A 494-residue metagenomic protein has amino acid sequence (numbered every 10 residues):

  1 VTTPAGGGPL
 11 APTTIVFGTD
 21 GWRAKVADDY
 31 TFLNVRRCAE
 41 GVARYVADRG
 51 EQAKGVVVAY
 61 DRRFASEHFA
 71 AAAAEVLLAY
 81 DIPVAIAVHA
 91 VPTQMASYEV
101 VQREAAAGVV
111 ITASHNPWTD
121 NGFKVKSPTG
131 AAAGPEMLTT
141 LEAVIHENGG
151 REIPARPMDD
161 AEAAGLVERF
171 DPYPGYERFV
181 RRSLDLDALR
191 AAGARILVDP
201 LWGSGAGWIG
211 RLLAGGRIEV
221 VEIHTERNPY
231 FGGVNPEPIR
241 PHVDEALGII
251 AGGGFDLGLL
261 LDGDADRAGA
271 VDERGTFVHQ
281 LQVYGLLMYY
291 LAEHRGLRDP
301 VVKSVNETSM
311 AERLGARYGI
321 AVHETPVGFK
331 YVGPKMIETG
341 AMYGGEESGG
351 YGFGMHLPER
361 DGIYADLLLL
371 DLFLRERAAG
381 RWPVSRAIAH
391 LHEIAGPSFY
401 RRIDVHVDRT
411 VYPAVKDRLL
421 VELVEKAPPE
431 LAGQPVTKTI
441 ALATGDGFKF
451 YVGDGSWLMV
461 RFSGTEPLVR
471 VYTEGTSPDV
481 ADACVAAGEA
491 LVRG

Functional and structural regions predicted by a protein language model:
T2-P12, N121-A251: Gly/Ser/Thr-enriched, mixed-charge loops and adjacent short helices that form phosphate/oxyanion-binding elements
T2-Y80, A106, E162-I196: An N-terminal, well-structured beta->alpha segment
D20, V58, A96, V109 (+12 more regions): Buried hydrophobic positions in well-ordered alpha/beta secondary-structure cores of metabolic enzymes
K25, G41-R49, Y80, E99 (+13 more regions): Change "in soluble alpha/beta enzymes" to "in soluble alpha/beta proteins
R44, Q52-D120, R211-V271: N-terminal small/polar loop signature for handling phosphorylated ligands or for N-terminal nucleophile
V88, A143-E177, D272-G345, Y351-F353: Proline/glycine-rich low-complexity loops and linkers
G134, E222-H224, T276-R295, G362-D371: Gly/Ser/Thr-rich active-site loops/lids in small-molecule metabolic enzymes that frequently grip phosphoryl groups
L257, L297-G464, L468-G494: Phosphate-binding and adjacent anionic-ligand microenvironments
